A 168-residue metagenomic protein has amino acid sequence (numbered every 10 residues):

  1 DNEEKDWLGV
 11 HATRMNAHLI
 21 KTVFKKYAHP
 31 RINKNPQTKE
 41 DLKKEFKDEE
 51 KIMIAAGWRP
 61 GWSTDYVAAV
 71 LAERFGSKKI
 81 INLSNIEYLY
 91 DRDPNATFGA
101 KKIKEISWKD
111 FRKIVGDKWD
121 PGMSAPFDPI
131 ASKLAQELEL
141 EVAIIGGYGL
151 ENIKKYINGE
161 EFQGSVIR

Functional and structural regions predicted by a protein language model:
D1-R168: C-terminal catalytic "cap/lid" subdomain
